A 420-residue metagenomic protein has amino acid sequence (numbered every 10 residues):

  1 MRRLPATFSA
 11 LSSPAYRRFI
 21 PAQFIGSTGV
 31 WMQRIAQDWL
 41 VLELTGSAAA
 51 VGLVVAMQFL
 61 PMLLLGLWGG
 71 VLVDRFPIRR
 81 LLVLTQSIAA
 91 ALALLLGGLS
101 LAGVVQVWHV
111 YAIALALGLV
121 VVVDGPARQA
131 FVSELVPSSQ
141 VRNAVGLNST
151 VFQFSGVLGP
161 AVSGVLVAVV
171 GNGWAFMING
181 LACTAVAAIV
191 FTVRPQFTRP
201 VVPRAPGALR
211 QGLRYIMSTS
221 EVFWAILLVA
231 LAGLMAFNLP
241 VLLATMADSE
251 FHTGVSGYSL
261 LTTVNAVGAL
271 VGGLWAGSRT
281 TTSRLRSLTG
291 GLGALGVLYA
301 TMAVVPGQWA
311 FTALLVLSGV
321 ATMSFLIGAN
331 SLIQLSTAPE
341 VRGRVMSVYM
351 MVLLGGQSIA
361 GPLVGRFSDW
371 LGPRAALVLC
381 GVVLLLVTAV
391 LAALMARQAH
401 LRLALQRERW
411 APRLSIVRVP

Functional and structural regions predicted by a protein language model:
M1-P420: Alpha-helical transmembrane-bundle signature of multi-pass membrane transport and export proteins
